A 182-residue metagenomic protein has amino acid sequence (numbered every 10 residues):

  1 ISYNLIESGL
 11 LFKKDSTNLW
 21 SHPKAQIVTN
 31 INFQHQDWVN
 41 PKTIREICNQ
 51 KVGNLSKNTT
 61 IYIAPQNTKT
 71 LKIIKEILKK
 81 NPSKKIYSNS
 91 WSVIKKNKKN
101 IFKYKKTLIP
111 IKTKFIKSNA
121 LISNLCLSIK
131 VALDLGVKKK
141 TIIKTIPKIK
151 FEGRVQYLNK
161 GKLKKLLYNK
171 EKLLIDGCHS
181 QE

Functional and structural regions predicted by a protein language model:
S2-V39, K72-K112: Extended acidic/charged loop-beta regions that coordinate divalent cations and stabilize anionic phosphate/carboxylate
Y3, K14-I27, N32-Q36, E46 (+1 more regions): Nucleotide phosphate-binding/pyrophosphate-handling subdomain across enzymes that bind or process nucleotide phosphates
G9-F12, N67-T68, H179-Q181: Short beta->alpha connector loops
P23, N58-T59: Short, well-ordered alpha-helix to beta-strand connector turns
N40-N49: Nucleotide-sugar donor phosphate/pyrophosphate-binding loop at the beta->alpha transition of glycosyltransferases
C48-K57: Membrane-proximal helix-turn-helix segments that form the acceptor-binding/catalytic region of lipid-linked
T60-Q66: Short internal beta-strands
A64, S88-S90, L158: Conserved beta-strand termini and adjacent loop/short-helix elements that scaffold enzyme active sites in alpha/beta
